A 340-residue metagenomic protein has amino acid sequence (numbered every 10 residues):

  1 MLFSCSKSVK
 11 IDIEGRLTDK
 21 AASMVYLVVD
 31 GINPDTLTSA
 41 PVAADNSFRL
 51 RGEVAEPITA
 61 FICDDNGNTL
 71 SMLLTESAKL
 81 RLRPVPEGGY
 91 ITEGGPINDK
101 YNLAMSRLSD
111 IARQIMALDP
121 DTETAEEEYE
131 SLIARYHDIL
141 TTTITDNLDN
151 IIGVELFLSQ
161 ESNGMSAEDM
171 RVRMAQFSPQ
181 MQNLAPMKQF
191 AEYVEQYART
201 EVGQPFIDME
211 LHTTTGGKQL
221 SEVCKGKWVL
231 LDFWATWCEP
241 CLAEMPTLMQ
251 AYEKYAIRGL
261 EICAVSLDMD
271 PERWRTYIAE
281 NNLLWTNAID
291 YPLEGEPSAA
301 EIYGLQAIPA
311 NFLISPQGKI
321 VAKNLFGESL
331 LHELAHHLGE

Functional and structural regions predicted by a protein language model:
M1-F3: Sec-dependent bacterial lipoprotein signal peptides
C5, I91, E130-P205, E340: N-terminal targeting signals for export/organelle localization
C5-T141: A non-transmembrane, solvent-exposed segment enriched in polar/low-complexity residues
D35-T36, P205, Q306-I308: Short, small/polar residue-rich loop motifs at catalytic or cofactor-binding pockets
K188-E222, W285-A288, H332-E340: N-terminal "domain-start" segment that seeds a small globular fold
L220-E239, L248: Short active-site neighborhood of thiol/selenol oxidoreductases, capturing the structured segment around
L242-N282, P292-E301, H332: Structural microenvironment flanking redox-active thiols in thiol-disulfide oxidoreductases
L283, P292-G339: Thiol/disulfide oxidoreductase modules built on the thioredoxin-like
